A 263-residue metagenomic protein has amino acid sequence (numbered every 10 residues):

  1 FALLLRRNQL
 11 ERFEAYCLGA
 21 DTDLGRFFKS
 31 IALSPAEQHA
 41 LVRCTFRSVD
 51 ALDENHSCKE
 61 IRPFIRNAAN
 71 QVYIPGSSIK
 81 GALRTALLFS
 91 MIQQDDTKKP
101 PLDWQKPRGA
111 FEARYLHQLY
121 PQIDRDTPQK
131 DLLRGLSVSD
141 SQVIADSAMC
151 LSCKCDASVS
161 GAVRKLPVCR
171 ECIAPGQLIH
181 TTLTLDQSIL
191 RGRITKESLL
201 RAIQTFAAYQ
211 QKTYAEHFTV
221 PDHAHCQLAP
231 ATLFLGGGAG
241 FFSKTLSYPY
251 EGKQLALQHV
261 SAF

Functional and structural regions predicted by a protein language model:
F1-F263: Basic, Gly/Ser/Thr-rich N-terminal segments that form RNA-phosphate-binding interfaces in CRISPR RAMP
